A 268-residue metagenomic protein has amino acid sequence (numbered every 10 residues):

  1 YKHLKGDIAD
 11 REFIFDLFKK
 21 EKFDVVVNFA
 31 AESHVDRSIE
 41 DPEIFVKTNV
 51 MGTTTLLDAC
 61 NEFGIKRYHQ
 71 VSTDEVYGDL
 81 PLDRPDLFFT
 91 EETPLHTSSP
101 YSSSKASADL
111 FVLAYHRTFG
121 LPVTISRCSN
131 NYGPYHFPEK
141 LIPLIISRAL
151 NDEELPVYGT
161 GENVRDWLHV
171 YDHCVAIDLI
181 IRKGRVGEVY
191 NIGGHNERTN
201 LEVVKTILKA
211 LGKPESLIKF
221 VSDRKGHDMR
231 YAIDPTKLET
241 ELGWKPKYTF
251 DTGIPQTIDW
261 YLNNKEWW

Functional and structural regions predicted by a protein language model:
Y1-N131, Y171, N200, W244 (+2 more regions): N-terminal Rossmann-like NAD(P)+-binding domain of SDR-like oxidoreductases, especially those catalyzing
K2, G6-A9, P143, A149-W268: C-terminal substrate-binding subdomain of Rossmann-fold SDR/epimerase-dehydratase oxidoreductases
F15, L57, L113, I145 (+2 more regions): Short glycine-/small-residue-rich flexible loop motifs, especially phosphate/cofactor-binding loops
E40, L82-P85, P94, P100 (+5 more regions): Short capping/connector residues at structural and topological boundaries
L80-D83, H136-E139, V203-V204, R230-A232: Short aromatic-enriched loop/helix-cap "lid" or pocket-rim segments at secondary-structure transitions that line
K105, R127-N130, Y135, R165 (+2 more regions): Short, cationic motifs built from Arg/Lys/His that form the positively charged side of catalytic pockets
